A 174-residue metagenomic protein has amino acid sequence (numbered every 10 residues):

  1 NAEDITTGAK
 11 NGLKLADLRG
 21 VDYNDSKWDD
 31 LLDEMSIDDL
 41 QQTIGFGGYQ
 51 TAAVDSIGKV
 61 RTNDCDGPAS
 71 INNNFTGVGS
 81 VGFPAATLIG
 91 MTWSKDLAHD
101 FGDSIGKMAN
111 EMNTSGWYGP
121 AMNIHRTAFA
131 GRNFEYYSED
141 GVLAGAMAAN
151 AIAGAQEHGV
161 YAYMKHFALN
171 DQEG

Functional and structural regions predicted by a protein language model:
N1-G174: Glycoside hydrolase catalytic-domain context in secreted enzymes
